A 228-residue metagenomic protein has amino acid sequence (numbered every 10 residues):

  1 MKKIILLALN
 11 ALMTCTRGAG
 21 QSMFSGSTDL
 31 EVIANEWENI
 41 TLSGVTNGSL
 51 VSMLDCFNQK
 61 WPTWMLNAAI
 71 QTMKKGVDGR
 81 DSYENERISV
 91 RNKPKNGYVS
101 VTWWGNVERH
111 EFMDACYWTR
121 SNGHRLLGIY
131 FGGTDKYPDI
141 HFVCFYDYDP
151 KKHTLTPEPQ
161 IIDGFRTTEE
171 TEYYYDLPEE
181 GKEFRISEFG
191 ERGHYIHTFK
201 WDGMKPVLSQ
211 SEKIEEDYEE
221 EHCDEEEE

Functional and structural regions predicted by a protein language model:
M1-F24: Bacterial Sec-dependent N-terminal signal peptides
Q21-Y117: Terminal domain-start segments
E108-E111, D135-I140, R192-I196: Short, surface-exposed beta-strand/loop "edge" segments at domain boundaries and coil↔beta transitions
D114-W118, V143-F145, H197-F199: Hydrophobic/aromatic beta-strand elements that line small-molecule binding cavities or substrate pockets in beta-rich
A115-S121, Y174-E179: Structural signature of eukaryotic scaffold interfaces centered on beta-propeller domains
H124-F131, G181-R185: Acidic/hydrophobic-patterned starts of short beta strands in beta-sheet-rich repeat architectures
L126-L155: Mid-length scaffold segments of soluble, non-membrane domains
T154-E228: Short aromatic loop motif centered on NTY/YTY
